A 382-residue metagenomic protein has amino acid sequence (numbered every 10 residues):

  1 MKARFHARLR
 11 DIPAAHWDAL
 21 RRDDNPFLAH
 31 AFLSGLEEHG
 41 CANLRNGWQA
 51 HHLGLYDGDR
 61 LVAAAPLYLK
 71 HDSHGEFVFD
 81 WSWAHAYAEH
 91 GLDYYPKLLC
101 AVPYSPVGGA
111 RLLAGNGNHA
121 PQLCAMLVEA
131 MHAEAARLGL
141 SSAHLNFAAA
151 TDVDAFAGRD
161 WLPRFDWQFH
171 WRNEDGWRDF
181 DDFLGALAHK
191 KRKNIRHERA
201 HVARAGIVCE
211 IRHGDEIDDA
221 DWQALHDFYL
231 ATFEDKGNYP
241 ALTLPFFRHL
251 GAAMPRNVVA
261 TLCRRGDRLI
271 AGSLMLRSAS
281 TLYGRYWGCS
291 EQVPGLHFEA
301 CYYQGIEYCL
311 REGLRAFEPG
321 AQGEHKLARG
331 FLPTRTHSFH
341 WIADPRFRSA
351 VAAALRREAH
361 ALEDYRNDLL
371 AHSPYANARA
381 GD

Functional and structural regions predicted by a protein language model:
M1-D382: N-acyltransferase acceptor-side catalytic subdomain
